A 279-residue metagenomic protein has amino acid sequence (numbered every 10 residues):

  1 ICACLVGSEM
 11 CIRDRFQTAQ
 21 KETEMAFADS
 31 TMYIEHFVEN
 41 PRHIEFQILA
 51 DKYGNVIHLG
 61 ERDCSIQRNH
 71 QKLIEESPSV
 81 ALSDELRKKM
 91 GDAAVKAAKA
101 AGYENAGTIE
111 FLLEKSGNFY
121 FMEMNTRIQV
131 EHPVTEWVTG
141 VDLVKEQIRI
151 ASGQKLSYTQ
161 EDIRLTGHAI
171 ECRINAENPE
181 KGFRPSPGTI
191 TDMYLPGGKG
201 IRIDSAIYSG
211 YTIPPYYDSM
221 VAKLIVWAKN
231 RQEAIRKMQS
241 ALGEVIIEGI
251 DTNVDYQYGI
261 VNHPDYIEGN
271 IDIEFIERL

Functional and structural regions predicted by a protein language model:
I1-G7, I12-D14: Single conserved hydrophobic/aromatic residue that forms the stacking wall/gate of nucleotide- or nucleobase-binding
R13, D51-A93, I128-L143: ATP-dependent carboxylate/phosphate-activation module, predominantly the ATP-grasp catalytic core and closely related
R15-F27, T31, H36, E76-E114: A long amphipathic alpha-helix within ATP-dependent nucleotide-binding catalytic cores
A19, I44-F46, I109, V134 (+1 more regions): Short beta-alpha junctions and helix-cap segments that line functional grooves
Y33-E39, H43-A50, G102-Q129: Conserved metal-phosphate-binding beta-hairpin within the catalytic cores of diverse ATP-dependent phosphoryl-transfer
I48-S65, E123-T126, G188-L195, S205 (+1 more regions): Short beta-strand elements
R62, N118, N125, I267-N270: Terminal amphipathic helices with adjacent charged low-complexity linkers/tails
A94, P133-L279: Catalytic cores of soluble metabolic enzymes centered on carboxylation/carboxyl-transfer
